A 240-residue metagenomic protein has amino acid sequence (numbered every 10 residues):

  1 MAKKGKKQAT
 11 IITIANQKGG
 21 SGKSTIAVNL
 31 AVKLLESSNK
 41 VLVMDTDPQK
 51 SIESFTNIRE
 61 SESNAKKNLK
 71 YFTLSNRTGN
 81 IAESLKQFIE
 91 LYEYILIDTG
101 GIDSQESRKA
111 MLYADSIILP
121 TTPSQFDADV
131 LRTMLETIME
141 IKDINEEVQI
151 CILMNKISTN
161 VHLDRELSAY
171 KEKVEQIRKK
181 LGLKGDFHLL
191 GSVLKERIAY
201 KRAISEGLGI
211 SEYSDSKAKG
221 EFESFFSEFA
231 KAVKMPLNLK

Functional and structural regions predicted by a protein language model:
K4-I11, A15-S21, V28, V32-I97 (+3 more regions): P-loop/Walker-type NTP enzyme "switch/lid" segment
L42-V43, I97, L119, I152-M154: Structural beta-sheet core signal
P48-K50, Q125, I157-N160, I198-A199: Conserved nucleotide-binding/hydrolysis micro-motifs of P-loop NTPases
E106-Q125: Inter-motif core of Ras-like GTPase G domains
L131-N145: Conserved C-terminal guanine-recognition region of P-loop GTPase G domains, centered on the G4
S158, K171-G209: Beta-strand-loop-alpha "switch" segments that mediate conformational coupling across diverse proteins
G207-K240: NTP-binding/hydrolysis catalytic cores, primarily Walker-type P-loop NTPases
